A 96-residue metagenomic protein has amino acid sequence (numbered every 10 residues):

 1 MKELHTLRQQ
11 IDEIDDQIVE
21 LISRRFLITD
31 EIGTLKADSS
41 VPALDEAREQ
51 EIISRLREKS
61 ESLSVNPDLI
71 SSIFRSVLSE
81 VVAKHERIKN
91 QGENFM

Functional and structural regions predicted by a protein language model:
M1-M96: Domain-level signature for soluble enzymes in the chorismate/prephenate branch of the shikimate pathway
